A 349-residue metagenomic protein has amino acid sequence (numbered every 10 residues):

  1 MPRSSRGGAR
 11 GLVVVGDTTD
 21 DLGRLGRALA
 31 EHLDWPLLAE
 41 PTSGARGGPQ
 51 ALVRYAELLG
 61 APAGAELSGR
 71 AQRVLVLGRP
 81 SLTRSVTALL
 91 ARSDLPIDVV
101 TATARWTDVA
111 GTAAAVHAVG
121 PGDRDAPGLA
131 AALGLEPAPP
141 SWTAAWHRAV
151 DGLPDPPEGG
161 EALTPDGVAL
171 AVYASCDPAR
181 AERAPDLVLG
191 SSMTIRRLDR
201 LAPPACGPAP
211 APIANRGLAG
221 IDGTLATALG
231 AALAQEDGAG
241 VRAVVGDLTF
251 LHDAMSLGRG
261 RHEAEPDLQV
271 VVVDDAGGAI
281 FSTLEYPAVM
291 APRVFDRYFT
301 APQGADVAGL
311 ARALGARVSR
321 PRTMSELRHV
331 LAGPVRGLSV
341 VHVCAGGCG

Functional and structural regions predicted by a protein language model:
M1-R6: Conformationally flexible catalytic loops at phosphate/diphosphate-handling active centers
R10, R73, D186, G240-R242 (+1 more regions): Structural motif
L12-V109, G207-D237, L251-G258, R322: Glycine-rich, anion-gripping cofactor-binding loops and their flanking helix/strand elements in enzyme active sites
V14-G16, V76-G78, V100-T101, G190 (+3 more regions): Short beta-strand segments
V15-Q50, A171, A181-P185, I195-L201 (+2 more regions): Redox- and metal-dependent alpha/beta enzyme cores, enriched for Fe-S-associated oxidoreductases and cofactor-handling
I97-P140: Terminal amphipathic helices with adjacent charged low-complexity linkers/tails
T143-G238, S339: Active-site diphosphate/adenylate-binding microenvironment
R200-G349: Thiamine diphosphate
